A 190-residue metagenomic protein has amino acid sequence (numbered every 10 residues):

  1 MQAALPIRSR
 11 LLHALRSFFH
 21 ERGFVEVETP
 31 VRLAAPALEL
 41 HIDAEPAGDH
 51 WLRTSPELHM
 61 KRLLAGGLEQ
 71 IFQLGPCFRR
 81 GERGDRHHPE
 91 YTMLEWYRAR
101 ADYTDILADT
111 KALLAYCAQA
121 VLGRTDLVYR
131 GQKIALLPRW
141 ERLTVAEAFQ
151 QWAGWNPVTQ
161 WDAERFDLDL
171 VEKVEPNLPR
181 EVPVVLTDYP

Functional and structural regions predicted by a protein language model:
M1-D105, A115, R165, P190: Class II aminoacyl-tRNA synthetase-like tRNA-binding/catalytic domains
I7, D102-D109, L137-T144: Short, contiguous, pocket-lining structural segments that sit at or immediately flank catalytic/ligand-binding sites
K111-L113: Short amphipathic alpha-helices in soluble, non-transmembrane regions that often serve as interface/regulatory elements
Y116-P190: Metal-assisted phosphate- and nucleotidyl-transfer catalytic regions
